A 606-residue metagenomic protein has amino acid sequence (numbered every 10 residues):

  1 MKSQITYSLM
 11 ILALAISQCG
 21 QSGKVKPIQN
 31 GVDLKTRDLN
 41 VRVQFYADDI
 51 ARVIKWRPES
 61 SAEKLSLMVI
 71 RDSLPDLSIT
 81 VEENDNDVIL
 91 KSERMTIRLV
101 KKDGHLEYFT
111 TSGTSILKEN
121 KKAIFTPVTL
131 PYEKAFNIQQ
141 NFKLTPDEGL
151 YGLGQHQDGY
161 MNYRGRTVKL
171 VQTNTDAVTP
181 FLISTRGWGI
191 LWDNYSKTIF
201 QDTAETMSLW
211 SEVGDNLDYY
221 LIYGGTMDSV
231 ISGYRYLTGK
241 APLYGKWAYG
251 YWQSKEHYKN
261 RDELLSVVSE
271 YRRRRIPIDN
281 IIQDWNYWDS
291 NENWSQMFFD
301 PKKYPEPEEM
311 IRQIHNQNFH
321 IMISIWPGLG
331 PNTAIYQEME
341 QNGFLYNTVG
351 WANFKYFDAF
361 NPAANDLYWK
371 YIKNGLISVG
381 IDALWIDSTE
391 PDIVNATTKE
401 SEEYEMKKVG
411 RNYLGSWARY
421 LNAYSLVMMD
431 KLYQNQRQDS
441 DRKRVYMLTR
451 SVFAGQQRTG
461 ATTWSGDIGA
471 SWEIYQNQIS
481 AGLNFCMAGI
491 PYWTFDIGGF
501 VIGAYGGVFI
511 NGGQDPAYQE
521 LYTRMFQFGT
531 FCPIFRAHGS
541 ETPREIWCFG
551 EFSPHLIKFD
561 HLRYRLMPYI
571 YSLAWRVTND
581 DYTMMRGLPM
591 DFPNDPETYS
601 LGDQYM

Functional and structural regions predicted by a protein language model:
M1-V25, Q29: Bacterial Sec-dependent N-terminal signal peptides
S22-P27, L34, V43-Q44, L77-E83 (+5 more regions): Short, exposed beta-strand/loop patches in secreted or surface proteins that constitute
Q29, D38, D76, D85 (+2 more regions): Short beta-strand-initiation
Q29, Q44-V88, T126-P127: A low-complexity, Ser/Thr/Gly/Pro-enriched, surface-exposed linker/loop concept that marks segments flanking
N30-T36, V53, N86-E93, L106-F109 (+4 more regions): Generic recognition of long tandem-repeat/solenoid scaffolds
V41-F45, M95-K101, W188-I190: Broad, structure-driven detector of short, well-ordered beta-strand segments within folded domains
S92-K118: Hydrophobic or amphipathic alpha-helical targeting/insertion segments
T114-M606: Catalytic-domain carbohydrate-binding cleft regions of carbohydrate-active enzymes
